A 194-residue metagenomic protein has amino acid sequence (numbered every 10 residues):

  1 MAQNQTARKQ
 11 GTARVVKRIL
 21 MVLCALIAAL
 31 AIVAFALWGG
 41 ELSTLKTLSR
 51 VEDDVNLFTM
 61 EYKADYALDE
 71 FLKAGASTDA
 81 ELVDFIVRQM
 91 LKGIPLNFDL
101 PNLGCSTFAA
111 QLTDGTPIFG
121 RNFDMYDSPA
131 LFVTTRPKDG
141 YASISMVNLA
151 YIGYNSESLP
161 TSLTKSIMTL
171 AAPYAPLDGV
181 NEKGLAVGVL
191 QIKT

Functional and structural regions predicted by a protein language model:
A2-R8, K17-T194: N-terminal mature-domain region immediately after signal-peptide cleavage in secreted/organellar precursors
